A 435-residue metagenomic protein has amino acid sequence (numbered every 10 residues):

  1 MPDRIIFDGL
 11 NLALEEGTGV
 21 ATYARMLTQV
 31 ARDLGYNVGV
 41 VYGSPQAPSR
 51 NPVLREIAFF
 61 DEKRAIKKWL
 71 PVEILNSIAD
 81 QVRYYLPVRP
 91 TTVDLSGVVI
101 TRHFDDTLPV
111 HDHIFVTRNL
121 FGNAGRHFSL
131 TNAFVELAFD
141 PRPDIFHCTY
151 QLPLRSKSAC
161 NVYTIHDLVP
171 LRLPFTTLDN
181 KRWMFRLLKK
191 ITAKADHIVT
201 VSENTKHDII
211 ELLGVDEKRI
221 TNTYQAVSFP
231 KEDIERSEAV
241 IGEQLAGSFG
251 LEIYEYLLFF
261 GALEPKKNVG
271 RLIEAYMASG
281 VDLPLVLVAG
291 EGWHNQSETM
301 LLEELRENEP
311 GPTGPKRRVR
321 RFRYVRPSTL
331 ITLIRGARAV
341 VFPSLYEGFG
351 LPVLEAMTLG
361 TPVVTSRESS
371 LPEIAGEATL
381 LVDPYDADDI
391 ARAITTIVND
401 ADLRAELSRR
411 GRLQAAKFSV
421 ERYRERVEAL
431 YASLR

Functional and structural regions predicted by a protein language model:
M1-R435: Carbohydrate transferase catalytic cores enriched for Leloir-type hexosyltransferases
